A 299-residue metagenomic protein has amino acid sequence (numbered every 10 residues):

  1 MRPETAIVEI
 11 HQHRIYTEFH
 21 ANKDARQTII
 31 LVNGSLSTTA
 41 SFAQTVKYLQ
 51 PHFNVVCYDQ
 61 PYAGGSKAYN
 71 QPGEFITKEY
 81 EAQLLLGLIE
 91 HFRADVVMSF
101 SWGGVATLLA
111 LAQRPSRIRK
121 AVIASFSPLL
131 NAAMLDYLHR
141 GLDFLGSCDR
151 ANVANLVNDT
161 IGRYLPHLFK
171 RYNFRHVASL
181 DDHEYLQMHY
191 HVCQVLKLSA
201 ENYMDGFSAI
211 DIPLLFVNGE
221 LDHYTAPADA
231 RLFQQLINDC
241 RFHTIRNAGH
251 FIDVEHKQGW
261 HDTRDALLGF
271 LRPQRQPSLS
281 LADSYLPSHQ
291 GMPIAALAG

Functional and structural regions predicted by a protein language model:
Y16-A68: Conserved HGGG/HGGXW glycine-rich cap/lid loop of the alpha/beta-hydrolase fold
C57-M98, D262: Active-site loop/oxyanion-hole signature of alpha/beta-hydrolase fold enzymes
S99-G103, T107: Gly/Ala-rich beta-loop-alpha elbow adjacent to hydrolase catalytic centers
A112, R119-D149: Flexible "cap/lid" loop of the alpha/beta hydrolase fold
A132-M134, A151-G206: Conserved alpha/beta-hydrolase catalytic His-Asp/Glu region
I210, F216-N218: Short beta-strand/loop motif that positions the catalytic acidic residue of the alpha/beta-hydrolase fold
L221-T225: Acidic catalytic loop of the alpha/beta-hydrolase fold
A248-H261: Catalytic histidine-centered segment of alpha/beta-hydrolase-like enzymes
